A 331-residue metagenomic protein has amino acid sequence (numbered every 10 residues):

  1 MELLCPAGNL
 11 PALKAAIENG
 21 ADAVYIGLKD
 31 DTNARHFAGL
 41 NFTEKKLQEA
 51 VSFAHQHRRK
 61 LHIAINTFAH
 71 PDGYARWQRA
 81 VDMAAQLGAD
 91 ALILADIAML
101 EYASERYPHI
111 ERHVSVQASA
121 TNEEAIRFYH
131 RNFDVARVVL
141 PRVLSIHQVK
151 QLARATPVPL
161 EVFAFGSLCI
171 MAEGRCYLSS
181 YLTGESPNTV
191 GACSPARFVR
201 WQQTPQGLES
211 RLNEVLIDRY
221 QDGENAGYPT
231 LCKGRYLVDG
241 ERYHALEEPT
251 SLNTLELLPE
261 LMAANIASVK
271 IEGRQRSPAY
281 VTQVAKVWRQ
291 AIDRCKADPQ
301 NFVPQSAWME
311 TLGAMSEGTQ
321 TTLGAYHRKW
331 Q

Functional and structural regions predicted by a protein language model:
M1-A120, V139, V143, H147-S268 (+1 more regions): Active-site pocket-lining/capping segments in soluble small-molecule metabolic enzymes
N122-A125: Conserved nucleotide-cofactor-binding alpha/beta core module
